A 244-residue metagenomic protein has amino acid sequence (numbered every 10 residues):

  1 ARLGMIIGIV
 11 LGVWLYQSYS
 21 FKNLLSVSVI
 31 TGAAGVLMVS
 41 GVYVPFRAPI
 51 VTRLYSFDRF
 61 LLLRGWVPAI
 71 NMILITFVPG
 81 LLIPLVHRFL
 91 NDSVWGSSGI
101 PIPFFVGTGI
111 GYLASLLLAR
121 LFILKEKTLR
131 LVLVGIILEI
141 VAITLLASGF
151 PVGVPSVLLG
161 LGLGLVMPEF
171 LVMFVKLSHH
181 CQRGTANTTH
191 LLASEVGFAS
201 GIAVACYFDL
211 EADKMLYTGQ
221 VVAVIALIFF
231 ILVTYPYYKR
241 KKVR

Functional and structural regions predicted by a protein language model:
A1-Y43: Helix-loop-helix hairpin linking two adjacent transmembrane segments in secondary transporters
N23-G41, M215-Y238: Symmetry-related core transmembrane helices of the 12-TM Major Facilitator Superfamily/SLC fold
V36-N71: Flexible interhelical linker loops that connect adjacent transmembrane helices in multi-pass membrane transporters
F60-L82, V157-L158: Pair of pore-lining "gating" transmembrane helices in MFS-fold secondary transporters
L81-P103: Short amphipathic helix-loop junctions that connect adjacent transmembrane helices in Major Facilitator Superfamily/SLC
G99-K125, G135-E139: Transmembrane alpha-helices of Major Facilitator/SLC transporters
E126-F170: C-terminal transmembrane helical hairpin of 12-TM major facilitator-type secondary transporters
M173-D213: A late C-terminal transmembrane helix in Major Facilitator Superfamily
